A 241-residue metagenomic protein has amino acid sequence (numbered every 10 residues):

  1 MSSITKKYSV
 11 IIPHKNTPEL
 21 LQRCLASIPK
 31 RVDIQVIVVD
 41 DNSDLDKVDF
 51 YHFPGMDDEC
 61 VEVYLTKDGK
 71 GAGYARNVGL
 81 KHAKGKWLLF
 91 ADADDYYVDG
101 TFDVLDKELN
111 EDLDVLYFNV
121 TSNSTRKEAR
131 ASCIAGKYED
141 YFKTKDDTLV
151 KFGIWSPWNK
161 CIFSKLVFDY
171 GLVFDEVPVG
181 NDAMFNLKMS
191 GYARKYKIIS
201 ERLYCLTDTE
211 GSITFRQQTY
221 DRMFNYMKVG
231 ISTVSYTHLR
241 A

Functional and structural regions predicted by a protein language model:
K7-S9, Q35, M184: Cell-envelope/extracellular polymer assembly enzymes that use nucleotide-activated donors
Y8-L20, C24, R31, V39: A conserved hydrophobic helix/loop-capping motif in glycosyltransferases and polysaccharide synthases
N16, I28, D40-S43, K70 (+1 more regions): Conserved short acidic donor-positioning loop in nucleotide-sugar-dependent glycosyltransferases
L25-L65: Acidic donor-binding segment of Leloir-type glycosyltransferases
K67-A83: Glycine-rich, basic loop-to-helix element that forms the pyrophosphate-binding segment of sugar-nucleotide handling
A72-Y74, A93-I199, Y204-D221, V234: Donor-binding/catalytic cores of nucleotide-activated saccharide and glycerol-phosphate transferases/polymerases
L88: Short aromatic/hydrophobic "clamp" motif used to bind/position activated sugar donors
T237-A241: Conserved small/polar residues in nucleotide/adenosyl-binding loops
